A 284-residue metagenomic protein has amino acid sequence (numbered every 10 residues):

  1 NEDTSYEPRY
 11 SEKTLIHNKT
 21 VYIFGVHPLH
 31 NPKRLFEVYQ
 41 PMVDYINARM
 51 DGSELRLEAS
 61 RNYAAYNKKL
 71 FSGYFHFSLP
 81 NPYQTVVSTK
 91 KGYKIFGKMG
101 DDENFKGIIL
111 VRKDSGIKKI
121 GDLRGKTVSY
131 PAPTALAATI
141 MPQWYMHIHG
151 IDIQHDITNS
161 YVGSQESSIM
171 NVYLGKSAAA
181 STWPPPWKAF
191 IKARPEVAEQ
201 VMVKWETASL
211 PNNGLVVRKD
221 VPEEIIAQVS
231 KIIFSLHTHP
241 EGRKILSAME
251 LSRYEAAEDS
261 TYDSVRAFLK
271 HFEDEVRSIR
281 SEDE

Functional and structural regions predicted by a protein language model:
N1-A65, F71, R243-E284: N-terminal hydrophobic or amphipathic helices and topogenic motifs
I23, H27-P28, D101-V111, P195-I233 (+2 more regions): Periplasmic-binding protein-like
V26-P28, A59-A64, G73-V86, S181-F190: Beta->alpha turn/N-cap motifs
N47-G52, F71, H147, I151 (+4 more regions): Sec-exported extracytoplasmic/periplasmic mature domains
A64-S78, K91, G121, Q165-P185: Short helices/loops that flank or line small-molecule/ion binding pockets
N67-D122: Acidic, polar ligand-binding/catalytic clefts
S115, K126-E224, K231: Pocket-lining segment of extracytoplasmic ligand-binding domains
